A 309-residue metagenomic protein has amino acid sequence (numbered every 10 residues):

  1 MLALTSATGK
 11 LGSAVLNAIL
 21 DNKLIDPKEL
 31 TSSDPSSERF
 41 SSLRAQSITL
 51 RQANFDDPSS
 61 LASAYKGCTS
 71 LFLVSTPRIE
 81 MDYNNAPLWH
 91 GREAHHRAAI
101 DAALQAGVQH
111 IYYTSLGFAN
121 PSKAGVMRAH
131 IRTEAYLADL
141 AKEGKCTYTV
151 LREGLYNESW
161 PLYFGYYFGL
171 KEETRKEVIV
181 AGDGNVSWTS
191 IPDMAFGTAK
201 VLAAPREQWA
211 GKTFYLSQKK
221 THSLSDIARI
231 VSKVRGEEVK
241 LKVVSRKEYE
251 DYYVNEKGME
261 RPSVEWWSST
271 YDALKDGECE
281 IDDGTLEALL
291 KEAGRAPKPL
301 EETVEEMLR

Functional and structural regions predicted by a protein language model:
L2-D26, L30-T31, P35-F40, D56-S59 (+4 more regions): Oxidoreductase cofactor-interface core, primarily capturing Rossmann-like NAD(P)-dependent enzymes
S41-T69: Conserved Rossmann-fold cofactor-binding substructure of NAD(P)-dependent oxidoreductases
R51, S70-S75, Y113: Redox-cofactor binding/interface segments in oxidoreductases and associated redox assembly factors
A62, I100, I191-A199, P297-E305: Short, amphipathic alpha-helical "lid/cap" segments that border enzyme active or binding sites
S63-A64, A102, Y136: CheY-like receiver
H95-A102: Short, conserved SAM-binding segment of the class I
W209, K247-R309: A hydrophobic C-terminal alpha-helical subdomain
